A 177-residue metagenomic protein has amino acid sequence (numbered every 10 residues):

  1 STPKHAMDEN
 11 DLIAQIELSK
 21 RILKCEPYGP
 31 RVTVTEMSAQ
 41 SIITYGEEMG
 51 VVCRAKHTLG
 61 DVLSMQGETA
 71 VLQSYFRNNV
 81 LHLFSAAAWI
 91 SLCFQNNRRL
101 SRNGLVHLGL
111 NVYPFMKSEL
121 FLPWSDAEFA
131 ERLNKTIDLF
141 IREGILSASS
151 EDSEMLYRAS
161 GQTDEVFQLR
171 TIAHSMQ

Functional and structural regions predicted by a protein language model:
S1-Q177: Membrane-interfacial terminal anchoring regions of lipid-handling membrane enzymes
